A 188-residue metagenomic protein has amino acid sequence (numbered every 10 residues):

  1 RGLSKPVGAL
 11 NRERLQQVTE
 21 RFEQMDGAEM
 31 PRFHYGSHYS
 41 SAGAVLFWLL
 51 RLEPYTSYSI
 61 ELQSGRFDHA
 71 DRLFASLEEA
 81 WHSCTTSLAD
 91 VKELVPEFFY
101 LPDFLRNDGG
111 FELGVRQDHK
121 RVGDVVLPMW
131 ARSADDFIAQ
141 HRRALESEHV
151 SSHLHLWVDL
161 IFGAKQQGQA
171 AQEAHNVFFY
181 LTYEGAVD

Functional and structural regions predicted by a protein language model:
R1-D188: Long, non-catalytic protein-protein interaction scaffolds
